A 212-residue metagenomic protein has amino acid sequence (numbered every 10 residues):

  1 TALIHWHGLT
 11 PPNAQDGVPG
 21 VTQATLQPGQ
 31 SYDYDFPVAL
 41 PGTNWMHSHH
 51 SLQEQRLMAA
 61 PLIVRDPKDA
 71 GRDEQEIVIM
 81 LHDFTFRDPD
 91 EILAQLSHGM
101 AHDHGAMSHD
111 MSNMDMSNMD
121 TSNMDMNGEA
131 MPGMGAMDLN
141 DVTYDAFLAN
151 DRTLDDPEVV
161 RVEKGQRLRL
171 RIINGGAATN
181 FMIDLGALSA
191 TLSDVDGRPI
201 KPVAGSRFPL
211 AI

Functional and structural regions predicted by a protein language model:
A2, P11, G20-E74, A204-I212: Extracellular/periplasmic metallocenter environments
A2-Q23, L57, M80-P89, G99-M100 (+1 more regions): Extracytoplasmic copper-binding redox domains, predominantly the cupredoxin/blue-copper superfamily
I4, M46-S48, I79, L170-I172: Divalent metal-coordination and catalytic microenvironments
Q15-V18, A24-Q27, G128-I212: Histidine- and aromatic-rich segments of cupredoxin/plastocyanin-like copper-binding domains
G17-P19, P28-S31, A59-L62, G71-R72 (+5 more regions): Glycine-rich loops and low-complexity Gly/Arg-rich segments that provide flexible linkers or classic glycine-based
S31, S48-S51, S97, S108 (+6 more regions): Generic serine detector
D73-R167, I173-G176: Edge beta-strand plus adjacent loop/short-helix module at the start of the mature soluble/periplasmic domain
